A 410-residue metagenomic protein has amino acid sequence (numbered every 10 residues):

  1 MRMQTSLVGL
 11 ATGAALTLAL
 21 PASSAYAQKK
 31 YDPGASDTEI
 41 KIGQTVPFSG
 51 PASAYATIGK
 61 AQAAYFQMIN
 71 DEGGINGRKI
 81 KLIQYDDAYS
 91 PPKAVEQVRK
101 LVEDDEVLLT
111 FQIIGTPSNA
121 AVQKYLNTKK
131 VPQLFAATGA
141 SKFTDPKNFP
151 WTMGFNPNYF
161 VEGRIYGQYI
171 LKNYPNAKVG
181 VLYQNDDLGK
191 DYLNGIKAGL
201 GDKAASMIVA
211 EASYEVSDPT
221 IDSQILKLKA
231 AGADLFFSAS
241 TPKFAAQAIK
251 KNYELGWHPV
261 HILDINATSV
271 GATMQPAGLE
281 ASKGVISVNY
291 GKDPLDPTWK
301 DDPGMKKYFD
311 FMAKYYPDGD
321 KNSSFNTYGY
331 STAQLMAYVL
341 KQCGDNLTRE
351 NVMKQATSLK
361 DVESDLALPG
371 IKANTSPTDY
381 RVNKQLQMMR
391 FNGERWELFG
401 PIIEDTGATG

Functional and structural regions predicted by a protein language model:
M1-A11: Bacterial N-terminal signal peptides that target proteins for export
L16-A25: C-terminal segment of classical bacterial N-terminal signal peptides
Q28-Y31, E39, A54-K60, D71-D145 (+3 more regions): Beta-alpha junction/loop-to-helix N-cap segments that form part of ligand/metal-binding clefts
K30-A63, Y85-P92, I114-G115, L182-D191 (+3 more regions): Extracytoplasmic "Venus flytrap"
P92-E96, E103, S141-T144, F149-L255 (+1 more regions): Extracellular/periplasmic Venus flytrap/periplasmic-binding protein
L101-I114, L134-A136, V179-Y183, G232-P242 (+3 more regions): Periplasmic-binding protein-like
N252-Y328, I402-T406: Extracellular/periplasmic periplasmic-binding protein-like sensory domains
K314, G319-T327, A337-W396: Segments of small-molecule ligand-sensing domains
